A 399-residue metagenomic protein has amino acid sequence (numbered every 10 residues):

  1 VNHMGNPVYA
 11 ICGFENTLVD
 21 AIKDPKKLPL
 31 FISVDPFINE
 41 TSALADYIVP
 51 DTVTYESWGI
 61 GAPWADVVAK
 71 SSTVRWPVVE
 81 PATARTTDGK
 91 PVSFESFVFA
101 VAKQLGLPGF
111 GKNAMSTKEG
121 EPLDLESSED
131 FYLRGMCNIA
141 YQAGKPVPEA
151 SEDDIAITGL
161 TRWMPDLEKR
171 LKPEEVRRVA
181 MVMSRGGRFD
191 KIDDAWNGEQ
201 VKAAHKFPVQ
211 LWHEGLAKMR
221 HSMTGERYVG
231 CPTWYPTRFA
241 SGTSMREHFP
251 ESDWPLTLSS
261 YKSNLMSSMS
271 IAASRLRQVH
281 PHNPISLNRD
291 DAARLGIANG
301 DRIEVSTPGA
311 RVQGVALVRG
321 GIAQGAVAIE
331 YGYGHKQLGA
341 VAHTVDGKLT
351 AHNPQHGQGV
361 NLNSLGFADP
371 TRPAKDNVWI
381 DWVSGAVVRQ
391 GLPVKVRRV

Functional and structural regions predicted by a protein language model:
V1-A43: Glycine-rich phosphate-binding loop of nucleotide-binding enzymes
V1-H3, S33-D35, D51, Y261 (+1 more regions): Short His-Asn-centered micro-motif
G5, Y9, T54, L107-A114 (+1 more regions): Intrinsically disordered or highly flexible coil/loop and linker segments, enriched in small and charged/polar residues
V8-A10, T41-S42, T52, W58-I60 (+3 more regions): Short helix/loop capping segments that flank catalytic or ligand/cofactor-binding pockets
F14-D20, Y47-I48, F249, A273-L276 (+2 more regions): Short, solvent-exposed amphipathic alpha-helical segments in soluble enzyme and RNA/protein-processing domains
E40, A45-P77: Flexible glycine/proline-rich, aromatic-decorated loop/lid segments
V78-A150, R275-V399: Long, contiguous, secondary-structure-rich segments that constitute the structural scaffold of globular domains
E126-R275: Long, low-complexity segments enriched in small/aliphatic residues
